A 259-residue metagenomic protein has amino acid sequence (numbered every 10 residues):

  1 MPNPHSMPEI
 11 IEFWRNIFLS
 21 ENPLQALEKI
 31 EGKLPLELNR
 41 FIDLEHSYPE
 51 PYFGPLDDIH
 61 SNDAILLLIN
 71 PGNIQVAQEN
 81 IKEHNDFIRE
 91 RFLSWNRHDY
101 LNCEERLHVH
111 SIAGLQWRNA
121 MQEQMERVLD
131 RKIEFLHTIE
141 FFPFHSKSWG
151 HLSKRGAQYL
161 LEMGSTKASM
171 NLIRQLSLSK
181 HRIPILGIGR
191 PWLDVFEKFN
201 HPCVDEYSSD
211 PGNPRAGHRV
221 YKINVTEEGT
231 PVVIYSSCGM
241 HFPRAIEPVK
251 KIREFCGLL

Functional and structural regions predicted by a protein language model:
M1-G32, L36, G156-M170, P191-L259: C-terminal capping/extension of enzyme domains
M1-H110, A168, L172-Q175, R219-V225 (+1 more regions): Active-site and ligand/interface coordination hotspots across diverse enzymes and nucleic-acid-associated assemblies
D63-I65, K180-I185, G229-I234: Hydrophobic beta-strand segments of well-ordered beta-sheets in folded domains
A64-L68, D130-E140, I183-I188: A structural signal for short, well-ordered beta-strand segments and their strand-loop junctions that often border
N70-I74, F142-S146, G189-D194, C238-F242: Short, solvent-exposed loop/turn segments at secondary-structure junctions
N85-P143: Low-complexity, serine/threonine/proline-enriched polar segments
H137-S165: Charged, often glycine-rich, active-site loop that binds/positions anionic groups
M170-G187: Proline-aspartate-enriched helix->loop->beta-strand connector
